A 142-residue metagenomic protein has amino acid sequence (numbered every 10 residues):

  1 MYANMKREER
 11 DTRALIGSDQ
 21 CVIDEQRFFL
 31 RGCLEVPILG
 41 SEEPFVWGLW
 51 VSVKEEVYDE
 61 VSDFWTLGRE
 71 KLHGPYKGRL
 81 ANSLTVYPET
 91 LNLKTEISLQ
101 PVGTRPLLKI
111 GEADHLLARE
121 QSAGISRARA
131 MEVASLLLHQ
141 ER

Functional and structural regions predicted by a protein language model:
M1-L39: Basic, glycine-/proline-tolerant helical and adjacent loop/strand elements that line or dock onto nucleic-acid
K6-R7, R13, R31, K54 (+4 more regions): Context-gated lysine
E25-Q26, E42, D63, E112: Intrinsic-disorder/low-complexity loop/linker signature
G32, L39-L84: Long, charge-rich C-terminal accessory regions
F64-R142: C-terminal, charged low-complexity interaction regions
